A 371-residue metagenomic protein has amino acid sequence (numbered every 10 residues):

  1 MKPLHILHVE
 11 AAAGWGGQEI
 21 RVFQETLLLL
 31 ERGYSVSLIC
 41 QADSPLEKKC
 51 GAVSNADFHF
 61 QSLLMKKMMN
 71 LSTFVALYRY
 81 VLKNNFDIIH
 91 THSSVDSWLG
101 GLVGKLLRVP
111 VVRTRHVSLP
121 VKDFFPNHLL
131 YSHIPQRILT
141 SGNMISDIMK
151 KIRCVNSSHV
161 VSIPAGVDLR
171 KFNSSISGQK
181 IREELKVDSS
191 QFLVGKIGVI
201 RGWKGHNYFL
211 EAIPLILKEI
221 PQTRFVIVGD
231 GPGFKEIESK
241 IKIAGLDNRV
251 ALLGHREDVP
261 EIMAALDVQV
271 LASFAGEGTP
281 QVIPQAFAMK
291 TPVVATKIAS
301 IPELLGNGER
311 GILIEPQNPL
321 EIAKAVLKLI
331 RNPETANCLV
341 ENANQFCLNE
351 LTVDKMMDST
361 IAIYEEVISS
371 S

Functional and structural regions predicted by a protein language model:
M1-S371: Membrane-interface segments of envelope glycosyltransferases acting on lipid-linked substrates or membrane lipids
